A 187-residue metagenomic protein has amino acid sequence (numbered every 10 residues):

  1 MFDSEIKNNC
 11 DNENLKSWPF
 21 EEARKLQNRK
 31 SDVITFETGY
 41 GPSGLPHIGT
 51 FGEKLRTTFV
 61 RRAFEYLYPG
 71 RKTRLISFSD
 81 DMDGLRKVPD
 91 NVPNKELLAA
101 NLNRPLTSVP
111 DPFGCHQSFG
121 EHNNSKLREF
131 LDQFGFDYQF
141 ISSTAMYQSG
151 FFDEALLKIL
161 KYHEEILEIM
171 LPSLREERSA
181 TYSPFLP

Functional and structural regions predicted by a protein language model:
M1-I48, F59-S77, P93-R104, E129 (+2 more regions): Non-catalytic terminal extensions that flank enzyme cores
C10, G44-F51, L106-S118, T144-Q148: The substrate-binding groove and active-site-proximal loops of carbohydrate-active enzymes, especially glycoside
P42-L45, M82-R86, Q148-S149: Flexible loop/turn segments at secondary-structure boundaries
E53, T57-R62, N124: Short, highly selective alpha-helical patches that border small-molecule cofactor pockets in redox/cofactor-processing
I76-D83, S143: Short, solvent-exposed turn/loop segments enriched in Gly/Ser/Thr/Pro and often Arg
D81-A99, A155-L160: Charged, often glycine-rich, active-site loop that binds/positions anionic groups
K95-F134: A glycine-rich helix N-cap at a beta->alpha junction
D132, F136-P187: Active-site cores that bind ATP or allylic diphosphates and position pyrophosphate for catalysis
